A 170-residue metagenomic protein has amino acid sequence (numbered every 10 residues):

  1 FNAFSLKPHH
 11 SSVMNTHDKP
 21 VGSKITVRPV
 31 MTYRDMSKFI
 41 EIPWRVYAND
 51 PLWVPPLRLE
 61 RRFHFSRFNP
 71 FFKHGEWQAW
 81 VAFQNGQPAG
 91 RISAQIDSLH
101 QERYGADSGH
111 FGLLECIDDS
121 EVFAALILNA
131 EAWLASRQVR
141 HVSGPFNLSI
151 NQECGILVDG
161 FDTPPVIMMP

Functional and structural regions predicted by a protein language model:
F1-V13: Short, Lys/Arg-enriched N-terminal segments with co-localized hydrophobic residues within the first ~10-30 amino acids
N15-R67, D107: Short amphipathic alpha-helix that is part of the acyltransferase structural core
S66-V81, G90: A short helix-loop-beta-strand connector motif used in the catalytic cores of GNAT acetyltransferases and, in some
F83-Q84, V142: Non-catalytic interface/linker regions that flank or bridge core catalytic/transmembrane domains
Q87-R91, G109: Glycine-rich phosphate/pyrophosphate-binding loop shared by adenosine-nucleotide-utilizing enzymes
I96-S98: A short acidic/small-residue loop/turn micro-motif
E102-P170: Acyl-donor binding region in acyl/amide transferases
